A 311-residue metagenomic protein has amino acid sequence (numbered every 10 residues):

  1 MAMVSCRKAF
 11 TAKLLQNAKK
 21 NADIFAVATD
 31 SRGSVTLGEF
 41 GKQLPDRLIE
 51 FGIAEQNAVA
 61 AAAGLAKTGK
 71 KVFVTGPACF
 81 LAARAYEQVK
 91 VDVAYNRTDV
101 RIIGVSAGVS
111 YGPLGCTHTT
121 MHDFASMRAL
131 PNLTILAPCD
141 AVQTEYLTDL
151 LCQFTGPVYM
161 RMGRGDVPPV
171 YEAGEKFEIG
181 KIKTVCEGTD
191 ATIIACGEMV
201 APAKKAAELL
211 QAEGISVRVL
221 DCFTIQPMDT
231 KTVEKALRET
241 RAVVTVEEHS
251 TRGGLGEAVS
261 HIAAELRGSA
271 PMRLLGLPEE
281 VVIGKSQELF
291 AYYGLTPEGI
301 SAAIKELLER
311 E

Functional and structural regions predicted by a protein language model:
M1-R161, D166, K176, P297: Thiamine diphosphate
V4-A9, K20-D23, G33-K42, Y111-G112 (+1 more regions): Thiamine diphosphate
